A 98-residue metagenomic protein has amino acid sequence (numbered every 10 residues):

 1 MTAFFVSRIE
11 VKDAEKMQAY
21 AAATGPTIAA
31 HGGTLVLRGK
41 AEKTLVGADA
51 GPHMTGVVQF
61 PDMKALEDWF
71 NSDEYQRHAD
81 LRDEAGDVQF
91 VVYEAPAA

Functional and structural regions predicted by a protein language model:
M1-Y75, E94-A98: Short S/T/G/P-rich N-terminal loop/turn motif that feeds into the first structured element of a domain
P26-T27, L81-E84: Short, conserved catalytic or adaptor-binding loops enriched in Gly and charged residues
V57, A79-R82: Acidic/histidine-enriched, beta-strand-rich ligand/metal-binding domains
D83-A98: C-terminal end-helix/capping segment
